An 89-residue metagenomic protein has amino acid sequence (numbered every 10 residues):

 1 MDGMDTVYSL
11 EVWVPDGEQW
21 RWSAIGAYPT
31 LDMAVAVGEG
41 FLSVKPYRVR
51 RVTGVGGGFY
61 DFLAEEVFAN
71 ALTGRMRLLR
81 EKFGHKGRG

Functional and structural regions predicted by a protein language model:
M1-A24, R51: Short aromatic-glycine-(Arg/Gly/Cys) micro-motifs in beta-strand/loop hairpins
D2-D5, A34, R77: Position-driven detector of the extreme protein N-terminus
W13-P15, A24-Y28, L63-A69: Secondary-structure transition/turn motif
Q19-W20, I25-R50: A short, charged, amphipathic alpha-helix used as a generic interaction element across diverse proteins
G40-G89: Short, mixed-charge low-complexity intrinsically disordered segments
